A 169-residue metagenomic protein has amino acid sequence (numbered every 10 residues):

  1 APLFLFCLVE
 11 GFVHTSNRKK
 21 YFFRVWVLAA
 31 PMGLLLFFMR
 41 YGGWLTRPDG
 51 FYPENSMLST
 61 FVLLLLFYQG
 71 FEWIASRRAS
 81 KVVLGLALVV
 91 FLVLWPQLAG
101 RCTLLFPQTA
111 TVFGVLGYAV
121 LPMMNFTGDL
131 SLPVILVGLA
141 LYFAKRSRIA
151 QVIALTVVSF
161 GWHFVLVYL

Functional and structural regions predicted by a protein language model:
A1-L169: Alpha-helical transmembrane segments and their immediate juxtamembrane cytosolic regions
